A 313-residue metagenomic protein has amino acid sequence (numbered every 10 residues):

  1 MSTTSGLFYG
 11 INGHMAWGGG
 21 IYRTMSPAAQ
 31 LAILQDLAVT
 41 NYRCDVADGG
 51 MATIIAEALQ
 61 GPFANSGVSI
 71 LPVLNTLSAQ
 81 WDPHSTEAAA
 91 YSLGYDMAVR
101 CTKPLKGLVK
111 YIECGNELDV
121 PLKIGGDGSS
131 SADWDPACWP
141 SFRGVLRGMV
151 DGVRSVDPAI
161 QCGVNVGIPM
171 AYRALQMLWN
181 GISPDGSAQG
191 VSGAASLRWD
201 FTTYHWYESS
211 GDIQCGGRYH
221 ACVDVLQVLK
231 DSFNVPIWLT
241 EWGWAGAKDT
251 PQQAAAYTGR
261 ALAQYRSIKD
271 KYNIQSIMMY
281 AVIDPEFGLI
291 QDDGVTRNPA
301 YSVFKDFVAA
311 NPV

Functional and structural regions predicted by a protein language model:
M1-D48: Boundary/entry segment of secreted carbohydrate-active catalytic domains
G18-M25, D82-A88, I124-P136, D212-G217 (+1 more regions): Short, flexible/disordered intra-domain loops and linkers
A28-G107, W134-N165, G216-Y219, K230-S232: Aromatic-lined substrate-binding rim segments of carbohydrate-active enzymes
A38, G107-L108, R198, F233 (+1 more regions): Short loop/turn motifs at secondary-structure junctions
V73, A90-Y91, Y95, A137-L262 (+3 more regions): Noncatalytic carbohydrate-binding groove/subsite architecture in carbohydrate-active enzymes
A79-W81, D119-G125, D212, E286-L289: Short acidic/His/Gly/Ser-rich catalytic and metal-binding motifs that mark active-site loops of diverse hydrolases
M97-C138, G163-P169, D200, W206-E208 (+2 more regions): Active-site groove signature of glycoside hydrolases
